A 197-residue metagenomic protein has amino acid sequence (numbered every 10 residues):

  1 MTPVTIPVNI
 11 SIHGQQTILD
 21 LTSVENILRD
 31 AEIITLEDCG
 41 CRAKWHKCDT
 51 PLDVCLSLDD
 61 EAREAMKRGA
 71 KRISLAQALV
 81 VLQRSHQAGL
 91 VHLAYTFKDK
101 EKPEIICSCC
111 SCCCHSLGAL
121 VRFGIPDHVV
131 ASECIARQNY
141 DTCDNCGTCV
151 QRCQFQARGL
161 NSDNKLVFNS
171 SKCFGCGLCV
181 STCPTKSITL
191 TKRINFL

Functional and structural regions predicted by a protein language model:
M1-G118: Iron-sulfur-associated redox domains of electron-transfer enzymes in respiratory and anaerobic energy metabolism
A94-E101, I105-I106, F123-R152, Q156-G175 (+1 more regions): Ferredoxin-like iron-sulfur electron-transfer modules
S111, F155, T185: ATP/adenylate-binding site constellation spanning eukaryotic-like Ser/Thr protein kinases, ABC-transporter
L117-V121, K186: Hydrophobic alpha-helical membrane-insertion segments
